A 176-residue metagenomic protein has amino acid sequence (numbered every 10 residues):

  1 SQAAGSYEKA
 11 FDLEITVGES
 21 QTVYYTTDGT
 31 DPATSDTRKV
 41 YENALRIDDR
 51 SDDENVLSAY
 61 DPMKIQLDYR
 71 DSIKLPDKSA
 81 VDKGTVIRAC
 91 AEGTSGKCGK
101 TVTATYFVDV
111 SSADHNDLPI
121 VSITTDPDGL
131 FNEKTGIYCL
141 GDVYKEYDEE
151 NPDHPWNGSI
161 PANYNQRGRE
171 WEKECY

Functional and structural regions predicted by a protein language model:
S1-E172: Short, compositionally stereotyped local motifs that mark structural "simplifiers"
C175-Y176: Short conserved beta-strand and strand-loop elements enriched in small hydrophobics with frequent Asp/Gly
